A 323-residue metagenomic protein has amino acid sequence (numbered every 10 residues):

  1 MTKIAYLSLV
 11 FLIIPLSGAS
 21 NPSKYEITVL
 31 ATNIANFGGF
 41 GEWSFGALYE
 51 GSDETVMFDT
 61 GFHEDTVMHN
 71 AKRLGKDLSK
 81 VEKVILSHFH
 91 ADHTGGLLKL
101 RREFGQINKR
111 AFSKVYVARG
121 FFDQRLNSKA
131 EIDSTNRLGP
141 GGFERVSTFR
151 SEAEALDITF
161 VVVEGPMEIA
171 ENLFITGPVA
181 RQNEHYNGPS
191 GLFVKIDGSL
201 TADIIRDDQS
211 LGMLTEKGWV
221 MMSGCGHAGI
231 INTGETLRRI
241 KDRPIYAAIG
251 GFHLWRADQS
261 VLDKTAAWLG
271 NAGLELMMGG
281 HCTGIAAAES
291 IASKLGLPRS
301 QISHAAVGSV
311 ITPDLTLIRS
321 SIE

Functional and structural regions predicted by a protein language model:
M1-P22: Bacterial Sec-dependent signal peptides at the C-terminal "C-region" and cleavage site
E26-L74, I204, D208-M222: Conserved beta-strand hairpin/beta-sheet module of binuclear metal-dependent hydrolase folds, prominently
F40, E54-K83, K99, Q106 (+3 more regions): Pre-active-site segment of Zn-dependent metallo-hydrolases
V81-D92, V115: Metallo-beta-lactamase
I85, S113-D123, Y246-G251, E275-C282: Short internal beta-strands
G120-Q209, S303-D314, S320: Metallo-beta-lactamase
D157, L269-E323: Binuclear metal-ion centers of metallo-dependent hydrolases, dominated by the metallo-beta-lactamase
Y186-F193, S199-H253: Active-site-proximal loop/helix segments of hydrolase catalytic cores
